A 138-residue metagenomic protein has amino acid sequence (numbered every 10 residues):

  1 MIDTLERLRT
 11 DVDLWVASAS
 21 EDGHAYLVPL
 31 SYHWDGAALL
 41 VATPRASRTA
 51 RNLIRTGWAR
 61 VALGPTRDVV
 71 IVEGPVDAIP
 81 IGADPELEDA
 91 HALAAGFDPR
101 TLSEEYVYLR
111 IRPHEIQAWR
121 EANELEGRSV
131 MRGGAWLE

Functional and structural regions predicted by a protein language model:
M1-D3, L27-V28, A46, G96: A generic local structural motif
M1-W15: Short, basic/aromatic recognition patches
D3-T4, T49, L87: Hydrophobic alpha-helical segments typical of transmembrane helices and their membrane-interface/capping positions
E6, D22, R51, G64-T66 (+1 more regions): Generic marker of residues within folded, mature protein domains
E6-R9, I54-R55, A92: Alpha-helix boundary recognition
D11-R45, R51-L53, A59-L63, I71-E73: Short beta-strand segments
D35-G36, R48-R51, I79-P80, E126-R128: A short local loop/turn or secondary-structure capping micro-motif enriched for an aromatic residue
D68-E138: Charged, gly/pro-rich active-site loop segments
